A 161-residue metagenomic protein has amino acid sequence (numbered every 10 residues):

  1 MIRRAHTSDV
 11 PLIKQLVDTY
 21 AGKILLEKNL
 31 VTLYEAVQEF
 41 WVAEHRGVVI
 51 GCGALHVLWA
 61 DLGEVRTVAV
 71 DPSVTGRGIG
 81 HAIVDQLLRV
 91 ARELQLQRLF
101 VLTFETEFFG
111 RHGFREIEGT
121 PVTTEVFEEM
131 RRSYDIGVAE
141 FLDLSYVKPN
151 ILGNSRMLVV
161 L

Functional and structural regions predicted by a protein language model:
M1-I13: A short beta-loop-alpha structural element at the N-terminal edge of CoA-dependent acyl/N-acetyltransferase catalytic
R4, L16-K28: Helix-loop element at the rim of GNAT/NAT acetyltransferase active sites that forms part of the acceptor-substrate
E27-R46, I50-V70: A conserved beta-strand-loop-helix scaffold within acyl/acetyltransferase catalytic domains
V70, G76-R89, F100-V101: Conserved acetyl-CoA-binding loop-helix of GNAT-fold acetyltransferases
E93, Q97, T103-R131: Conserved active-site alpha-helix within GNAT-family acetyltransferase domains
V122-L161: C-terminal "cap" of GNAT-fold acetyltransferases
